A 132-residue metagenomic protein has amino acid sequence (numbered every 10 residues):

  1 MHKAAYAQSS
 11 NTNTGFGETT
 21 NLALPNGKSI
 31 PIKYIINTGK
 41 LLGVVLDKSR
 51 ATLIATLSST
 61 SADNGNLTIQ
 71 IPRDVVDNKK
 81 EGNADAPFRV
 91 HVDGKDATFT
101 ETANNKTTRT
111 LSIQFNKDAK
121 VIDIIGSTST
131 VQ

Functional and structural regions predicted by a protein language model:
M1-S9, V90, T130-Q132: Secretory targeting signatures
H2-A23: Short N-terminal segments immediately surrounding and downstream of signal-peptide cleavage
F16-T60: Self-processing/autoproteolytic domain segments and adjacent N-terminal interaction modules in large, modular
T20, F88-V90: Short polybasic amphipathic segments
T60-A86: Surface-exposed beta-strand/loop patches in extracellular or lumenal glycoproteins
V92-K95: Short strand-turn-strand beta-turns centered on an Asx-Gly dipeptide
A97-T102: Short, surface-exposed loop motifs enriched in S/T, G, D/E and P with embedded aromatic residues
N104-Q132: C-terminal beta-strand-rich structural cap/linker in extracellular carbohydrate-active enzymes
